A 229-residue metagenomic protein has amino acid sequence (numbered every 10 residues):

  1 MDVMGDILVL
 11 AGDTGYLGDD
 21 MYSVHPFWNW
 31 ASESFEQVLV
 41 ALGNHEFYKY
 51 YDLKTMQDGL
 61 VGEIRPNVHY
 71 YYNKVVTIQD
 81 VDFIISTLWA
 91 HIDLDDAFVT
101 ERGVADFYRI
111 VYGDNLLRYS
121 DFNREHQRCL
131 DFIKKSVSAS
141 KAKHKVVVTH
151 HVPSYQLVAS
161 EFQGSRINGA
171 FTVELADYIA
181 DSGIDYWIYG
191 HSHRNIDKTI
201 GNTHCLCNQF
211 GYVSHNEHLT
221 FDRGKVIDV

Functional and structural regions predicted by a protein language model:
M1-Q79, E161-D181: Core catalytic region of metal-dependent phosphoesterases/phosphodiesterases, especially metallo-beta-lactamase-like
I7, Q37, V81-D82, H144-V146 (+1 more regions): Structural motif
D13, V38, G43, F83 (+3 more regions): Divalent metal-coordination and catalytic microenvironments
Y16-D19, H45-D52, V75-T77, A90-L94 (+3 more regions): Active-site environment of divalent metal-dependent phosphoester hydrolases
S34-Q37, A142, I184-D185, N202-T203: A short helix->loop->beta-strand "cap" motif at the edges of active sites that frequently abuts
H69-Y71, I84, L206: General small-molecule cofactor/ligand-binding pocket signal
T77, A159, R166-D185, H193-V229: Binuclear metal-dependent phosphoesterase catalytic core
I84-V146, H151-S165: Active-site-proximal loop/helix segment associated with metal-binding centers of metalloenzymes
